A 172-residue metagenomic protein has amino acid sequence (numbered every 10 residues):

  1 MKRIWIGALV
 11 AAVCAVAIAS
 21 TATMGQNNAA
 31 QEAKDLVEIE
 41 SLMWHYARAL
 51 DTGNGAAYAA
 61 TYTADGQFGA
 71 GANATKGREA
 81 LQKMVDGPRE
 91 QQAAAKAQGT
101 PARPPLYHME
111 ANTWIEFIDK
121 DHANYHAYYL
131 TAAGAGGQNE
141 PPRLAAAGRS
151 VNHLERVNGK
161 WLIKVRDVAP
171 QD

Functional and structural regions predicted by a protein language model:
M1-V10: Bacterial N-terminal signal peptides that target proteins for export
S20-T52, A56-T61, E79: Short, low-complexity N-terminal intrinsically disordered segments enriched in polar/charged residues
L50, Y62, Y129-T131, D167-P170: Short beta-strand segments enriched in hydrophobic/aromatic residues within well-folded beta-rich domains
G55-Y129: A solvent-exposed, acidic/Ser-Thr-rich amphipathic alpha-helical stretch
H122-H126, P142-D172: Short beta-strand edge/turn micro-motifs at domain boundaries
T131-A135, L154: Beta-strand elements of well-folded, non-transmembrane domains
Q138-N139: Extracellular loop and loop/strand-boundary signature of outer-membrane beta-barrel proteins
